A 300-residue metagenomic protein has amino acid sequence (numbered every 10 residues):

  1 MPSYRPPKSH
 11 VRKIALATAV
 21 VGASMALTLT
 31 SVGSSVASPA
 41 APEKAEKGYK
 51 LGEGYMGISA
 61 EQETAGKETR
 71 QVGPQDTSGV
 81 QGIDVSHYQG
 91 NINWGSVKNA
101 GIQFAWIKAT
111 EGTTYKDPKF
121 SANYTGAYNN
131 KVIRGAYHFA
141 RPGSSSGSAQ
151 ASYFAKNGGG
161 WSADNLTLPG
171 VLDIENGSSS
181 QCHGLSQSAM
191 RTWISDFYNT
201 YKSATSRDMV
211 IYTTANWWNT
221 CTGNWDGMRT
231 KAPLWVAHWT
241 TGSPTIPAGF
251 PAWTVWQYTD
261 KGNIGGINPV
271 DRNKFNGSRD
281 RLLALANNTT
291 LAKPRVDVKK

Functional and structural regions predicted by a protein language model:
M1-P39: Secretory targeting and sorting signals
S9-H10, H87, W94-G101, E175 (+2 more regions): Short alpha-helical interface patches
H10-L16, F120, G277-R279: Generic alpha-helix initiation/capping and coil-helix boundary signal
A37-E43, T192: Polybasic, low-complexity, intrinsically disordered segments
A41-Q89, G227-K300: Functionally critical loop-and-helix segments that line ligand-binding/catalytic clefts of soluble enzyme domains
E68, D76-Y198, K202-A204: Substrate-binding cleft of extracellular glycoside hydrolase catalytic domains
T114, G143, W218, S243 (+1 more regions): Flexible, glycine-rich phosphate/dinucleotide-binding loops and adjacent beta-alpha linkers at cofactor/substrate
L166-G249: Catalytic domains of cell-wall/extracellular-matrix polysaccharide-remodeling enzymes, centered on de-N-acetylation
